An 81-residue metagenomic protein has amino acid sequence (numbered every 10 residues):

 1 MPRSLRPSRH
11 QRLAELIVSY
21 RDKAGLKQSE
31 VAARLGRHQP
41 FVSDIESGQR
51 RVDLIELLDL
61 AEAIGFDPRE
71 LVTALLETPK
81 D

Functional and structural regions predicted by a protein language model:
M1-K23: A short, Lys/Arg-rich alpha-helix, primarily the initiator
M1-R3, E62, E70-D81: Short, charged recognition helix plus adjacent turn of helix-turn-helix-like nucleic-acid-binding domains
E15-R34, D59: Short basic helix-loop element that most often maps to the first helix and adjoining turn of HTH DNA-binding modules
S19, K23, R37, A63-F66 (+1 more regions): Conserved amphipathic alpha-helical interaction elements at protein-protein interfaces in regulatory, energy-coupling
G25, R51-L54: Residue at a beta-strand N-cap/secondary-structure junction
S29, P40, R69: Key DNA-contact positions within bacterial/archaeal DNA-binding proteins
L35-V52: Recognition helix of helix-turn-helix/homeodomain-like DNA-binding domains that insert into the DNA major groove
G36, I55-E70: DNA major-groove recognition helix of helix-turn-helix/homeodomain DNA-binding modules
